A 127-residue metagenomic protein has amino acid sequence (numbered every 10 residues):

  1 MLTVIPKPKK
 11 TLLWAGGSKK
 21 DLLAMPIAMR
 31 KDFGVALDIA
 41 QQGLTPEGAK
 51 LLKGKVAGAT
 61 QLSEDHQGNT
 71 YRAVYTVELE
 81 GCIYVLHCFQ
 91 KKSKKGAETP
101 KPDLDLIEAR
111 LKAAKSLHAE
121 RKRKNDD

Functional and structural regions predicted by a protein language model:
M1-T70, L79-C82, K92-D127: Basic, Lys/Arg-enriched alpha-helical interface segments
A73, Y84-C88: Conserved catalytic cores of phosphodiester-cleaving nucleases, focusing on short active-site segments
